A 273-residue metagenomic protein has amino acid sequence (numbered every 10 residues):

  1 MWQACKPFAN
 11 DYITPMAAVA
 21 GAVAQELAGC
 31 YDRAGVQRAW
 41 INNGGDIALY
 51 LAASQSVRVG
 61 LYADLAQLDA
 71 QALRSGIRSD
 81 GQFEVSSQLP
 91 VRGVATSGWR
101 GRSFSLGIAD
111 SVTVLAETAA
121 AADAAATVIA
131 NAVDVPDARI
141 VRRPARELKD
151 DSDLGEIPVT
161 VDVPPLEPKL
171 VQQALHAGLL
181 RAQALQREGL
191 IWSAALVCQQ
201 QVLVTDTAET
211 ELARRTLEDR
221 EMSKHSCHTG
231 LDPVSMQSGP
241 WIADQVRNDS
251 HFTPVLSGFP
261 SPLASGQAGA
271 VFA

Functional and structural regions predicted by a protein language model:
M1-N42, D46, E117-L203, T210-D219 (+1 more regions): Alpha/propeptide regions of enzymes that mature by internal proteolysis
I13-A116, A121-A122: Glycine-rich anion/phosphate-binding loop at the beta-strand->alpha-helix junction
C30, A53-S54, R187, G239 (+1 more regions): N-terminal low-complexity, intrinsically disordered patches enriched in charged
S54-Q55, A208-L212, P260: A short, sequence-level motif marking secondary-structure junctions
D64-Q71, L148-L154, G258: Short low-complexity stretches enriched in small and charged residues
R220-K224, L231-G239, R247-V271: A cross-taxon signal for low-complexity, glycine/charged-rich
